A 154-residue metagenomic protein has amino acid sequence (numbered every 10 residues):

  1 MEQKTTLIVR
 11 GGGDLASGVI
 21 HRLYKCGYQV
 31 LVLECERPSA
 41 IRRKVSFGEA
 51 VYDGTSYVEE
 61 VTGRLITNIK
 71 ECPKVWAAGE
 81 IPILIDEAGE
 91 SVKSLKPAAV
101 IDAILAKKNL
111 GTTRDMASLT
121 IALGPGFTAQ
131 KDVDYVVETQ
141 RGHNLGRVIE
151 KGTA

Functional and structural regions predicted by a protein language model:
E2-A154: Well-ordered secondary-structure scaffolds
